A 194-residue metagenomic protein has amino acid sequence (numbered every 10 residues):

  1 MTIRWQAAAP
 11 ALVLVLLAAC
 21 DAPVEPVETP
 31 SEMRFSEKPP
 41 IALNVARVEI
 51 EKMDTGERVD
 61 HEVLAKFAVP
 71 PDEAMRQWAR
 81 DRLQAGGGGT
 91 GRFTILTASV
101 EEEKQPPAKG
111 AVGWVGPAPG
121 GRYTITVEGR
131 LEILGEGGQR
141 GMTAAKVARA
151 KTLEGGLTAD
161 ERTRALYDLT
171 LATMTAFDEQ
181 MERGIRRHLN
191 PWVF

Functional and structural regions predicted by a protein language model:
M1-C20: Sec-dependent bacterial lipoprotein signal peptides
L14-K38: Bacterial Sec signal peptide processing site at the extreme N-terminus
I41-E101: N-terminal segment of the mature soluble domain
A46-E57, E136-R162: Short acidic, glycine/tyrosine-flanked loop/strand segments centered on an H-E-D-like triad
D60-V63, Q105-A108, L157-A159: Short acidic, glycine/proline-rich loop/turn micro-motifs
L83-A85, T97-S99, G129-G137, R149-G155 (+2 more regions): Beta-strand elements of well-folded, non-transmembrane domains
G89-M142: Surface-exposed short loop/turn segments
L157-F194: C-terminal/domain-edge helix-coil "capping" segments
